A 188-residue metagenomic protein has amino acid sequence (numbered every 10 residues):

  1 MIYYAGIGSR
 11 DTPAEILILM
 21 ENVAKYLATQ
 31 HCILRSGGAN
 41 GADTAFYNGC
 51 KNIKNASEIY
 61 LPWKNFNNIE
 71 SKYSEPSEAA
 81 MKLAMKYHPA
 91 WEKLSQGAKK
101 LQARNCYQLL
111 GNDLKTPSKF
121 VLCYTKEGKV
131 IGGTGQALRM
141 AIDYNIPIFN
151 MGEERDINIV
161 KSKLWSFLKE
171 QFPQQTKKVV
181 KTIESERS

Functional and structural regions predicted by a protein language model:
I2-A5, R10-V160, F167, Q171 (+1 more regions): Acidic/glycine-enriched connector segments
K177-V180: C-terminal amphipathic helix plus adjacent low-complexity, charged tail appended to glycosyltransferase catalytic
T182-S188: Non-Sec secretion/translocation targeting segments of pathogen effectors
